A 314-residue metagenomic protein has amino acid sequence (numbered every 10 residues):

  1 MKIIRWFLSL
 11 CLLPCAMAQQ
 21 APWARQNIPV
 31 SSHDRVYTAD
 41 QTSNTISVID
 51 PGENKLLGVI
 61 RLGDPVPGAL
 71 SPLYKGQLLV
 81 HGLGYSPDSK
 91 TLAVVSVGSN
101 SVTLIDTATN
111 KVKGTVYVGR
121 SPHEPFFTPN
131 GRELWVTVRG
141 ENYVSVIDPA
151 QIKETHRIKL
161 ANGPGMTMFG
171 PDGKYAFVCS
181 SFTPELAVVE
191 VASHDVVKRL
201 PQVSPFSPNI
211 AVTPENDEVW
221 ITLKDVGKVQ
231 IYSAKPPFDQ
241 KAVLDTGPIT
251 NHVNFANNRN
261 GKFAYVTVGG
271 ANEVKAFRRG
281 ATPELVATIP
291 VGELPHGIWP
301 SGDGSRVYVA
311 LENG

Functional and structural regions predicted by a protein language model:
K2-S9: Sec-dependent signal peptide recognition, specifically the positively charged N-region followed immediately by
C11-G314: Predominantly soluble domains enriched in secretory-pathway, periplasmic, or organellar proteins
